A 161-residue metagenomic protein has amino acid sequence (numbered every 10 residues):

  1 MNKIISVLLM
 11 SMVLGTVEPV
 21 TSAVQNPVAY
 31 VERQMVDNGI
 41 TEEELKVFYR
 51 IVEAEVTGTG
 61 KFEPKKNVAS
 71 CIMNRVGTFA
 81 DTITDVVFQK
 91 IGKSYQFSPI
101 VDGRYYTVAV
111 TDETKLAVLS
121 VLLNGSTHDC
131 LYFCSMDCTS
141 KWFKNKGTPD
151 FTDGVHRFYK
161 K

Functional and structural regions predicted by a protein language model:
M1-L45: N-terminal export signals and maturation junctions of secreted/periplasmic proteins
N26-K161: Bacterial extracytoplasmic/cell-wall-associated proteins, especially those involved in peptidoglycan
